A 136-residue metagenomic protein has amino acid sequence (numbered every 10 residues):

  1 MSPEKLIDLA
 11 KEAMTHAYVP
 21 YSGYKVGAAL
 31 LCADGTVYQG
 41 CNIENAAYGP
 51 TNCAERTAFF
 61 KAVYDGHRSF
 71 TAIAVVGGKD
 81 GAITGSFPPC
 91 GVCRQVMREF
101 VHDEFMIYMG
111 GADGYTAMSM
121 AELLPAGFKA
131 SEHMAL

Functional and structural regions predicted by a protein language model:
P3, D8, C90-R94: Charged, amphipathic alpha-helical segments
E4-V19: Short, basic/aromatic recognition patches
A10, A28-A29, A58, A62: Small-residue (primarily alanine) positions within well-ordered alpha-helices, especially packing/interaction faces
Y21-G23, F100: Short solvent-exposed loop/turn micro-motifs enriched in small/polar/acidic residues
G23-L31, Y108: Short beta-strand scaffold segments in enzyme catalytic cores
Q39-E132: Zn2+-dependent cytidine deaminase-like catalytic core
